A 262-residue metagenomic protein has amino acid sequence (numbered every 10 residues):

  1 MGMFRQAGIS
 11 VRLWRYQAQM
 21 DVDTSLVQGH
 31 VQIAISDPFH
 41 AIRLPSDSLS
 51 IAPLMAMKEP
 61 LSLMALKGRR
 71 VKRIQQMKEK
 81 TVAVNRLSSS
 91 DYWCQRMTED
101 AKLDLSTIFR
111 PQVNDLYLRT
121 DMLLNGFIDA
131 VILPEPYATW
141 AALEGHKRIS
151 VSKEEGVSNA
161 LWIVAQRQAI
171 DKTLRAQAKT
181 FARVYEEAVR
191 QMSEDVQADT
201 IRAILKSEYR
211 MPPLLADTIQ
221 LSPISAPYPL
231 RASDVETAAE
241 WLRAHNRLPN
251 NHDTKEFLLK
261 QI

Functional and structural regions predicted by a protein language model:
M1-L103, R110-Q112, M122, D129-E135 (+2 more regions): Short, glycine-/small- and polar/acidic-enriched structural segments that line small-molecule recognition paths
G2, T24, Q28, Q75 (+10 more regions): Solvent-exposed, polar/charged alpha-helical surfaces in well-ordered, non-transmembrane soluble domains, broadly
R5, E99, A142, K206-S207 (+1 more regions): Short polybasic/polar patches that bind polyanions
F39, T107, Y117-L205: Pocket-lining segment of extracytoplasmic ligand-binding domains
G68-Q75, T98-E99, L105-I108, T120 (+5 more regions): Proline/Glycine/Serine-rich low-complexity intrinsically disordered segments that serve as flexible stalks/linkers
K172-P249: Secondary-structure end/capping motifs
R243-I262: Conserved C-terminal helix/tail region of periplasmic/extracytoplasmic solute-binding proteins
